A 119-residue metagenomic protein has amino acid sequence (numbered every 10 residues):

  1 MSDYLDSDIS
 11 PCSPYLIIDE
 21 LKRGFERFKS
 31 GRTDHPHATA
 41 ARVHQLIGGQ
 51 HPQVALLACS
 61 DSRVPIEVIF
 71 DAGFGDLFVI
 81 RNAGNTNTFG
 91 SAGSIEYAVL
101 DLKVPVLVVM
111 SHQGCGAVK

Functional and structural regions predicted by a protein language model:
S2-H44: A short aromatic-anchored loop/beta-hairpin motif
P14, I66-K119: Short HxH-centered metal-ligating active-site micro-motif
G24-F25, C59-D61, N82-A83, H112: Fold-independent oxyanion-binding glycine-rich loops and adjacent beta-strand/coil segments at enzyme active sites
H35-G75: N-terminal short beta-loop-beta anion/metal-coordinating cradle
